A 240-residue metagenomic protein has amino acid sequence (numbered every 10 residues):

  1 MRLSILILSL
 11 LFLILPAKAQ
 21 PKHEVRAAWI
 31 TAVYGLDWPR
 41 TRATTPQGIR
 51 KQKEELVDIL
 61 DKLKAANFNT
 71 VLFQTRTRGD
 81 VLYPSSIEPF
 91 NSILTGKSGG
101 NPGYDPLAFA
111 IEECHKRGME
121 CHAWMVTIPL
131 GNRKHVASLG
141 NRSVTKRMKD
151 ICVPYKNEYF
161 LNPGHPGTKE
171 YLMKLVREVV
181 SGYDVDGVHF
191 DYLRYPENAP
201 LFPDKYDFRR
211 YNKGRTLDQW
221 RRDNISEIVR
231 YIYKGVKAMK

Functional and structural regions predicted by a protein language model:
S4-L13: Bacterial N-terminal signal peptides
A17-P21: Boundary at the C-terminal end of the N-terminal hydrophobic targeting segment
H23, T31-E54, E112, H122-G182: Active-site-adjacent "subsite" loops/lids of carbohydrate-active enzymes
T45-A66, I93-R117, D223-K234: Aromatic- and glycine-enriched glycan-recognition loops and surfaces that form the carbohydrate-binding subsites
K51-D80, G182-V185: Catalytic domains of carbohydrate-active enzymes, especially glycoside hydrolases
A66-P102: Aromatic-lined carbohydrate-binding/catalytic grooves of carbohydrate-active enzymes
F68-N69, D105-A108, R117, G140-K240: Polysaccharide-binding and catalytic clefts of secreted carbohydrate-active enzymes
